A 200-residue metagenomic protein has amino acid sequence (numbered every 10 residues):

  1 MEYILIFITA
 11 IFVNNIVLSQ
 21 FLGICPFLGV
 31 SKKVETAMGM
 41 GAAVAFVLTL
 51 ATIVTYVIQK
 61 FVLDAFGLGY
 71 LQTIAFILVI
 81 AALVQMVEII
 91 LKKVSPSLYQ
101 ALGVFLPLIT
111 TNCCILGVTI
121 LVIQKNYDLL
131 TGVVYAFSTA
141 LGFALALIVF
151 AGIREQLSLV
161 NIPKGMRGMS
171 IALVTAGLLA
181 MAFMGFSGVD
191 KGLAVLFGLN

Functional and structural regions predicted by a protein language model:
E2, A182-N200: Juxtamembrane boundary at the C-terminal end of a transmembrane helix
Y3-L18, G67-A82, V134-A146: Structural signature of hydrophobic alpha-helical transmembrane segments
I6, V13, V44, T49 (+5 more regions): Hydrophobic core segments of alpha-helical transmembrane domains in multi-pass membrane transport and ion-translocation
F21-G29, E88-V94, V104-L106, C113-N126: Generic transmembrane alpha-helix signature in multi-pass membrane proteins, especially transporters/channels
L22-T36, V84-L98, F150-N161: C-terminal ends of transmembrane helices
E35-F46, Y70-F76, L98-I109, G165-S170: Cytoplasmic-side transmembrane-helix entry/capping segments in multi-pass membrane proteins
K60-G103: Ordered, amphipathic secondary-structure segments that act as subunit-interaction surfaces in large macromolecular
E155-L173: Interfacial loop-to-transmembrane junctions
